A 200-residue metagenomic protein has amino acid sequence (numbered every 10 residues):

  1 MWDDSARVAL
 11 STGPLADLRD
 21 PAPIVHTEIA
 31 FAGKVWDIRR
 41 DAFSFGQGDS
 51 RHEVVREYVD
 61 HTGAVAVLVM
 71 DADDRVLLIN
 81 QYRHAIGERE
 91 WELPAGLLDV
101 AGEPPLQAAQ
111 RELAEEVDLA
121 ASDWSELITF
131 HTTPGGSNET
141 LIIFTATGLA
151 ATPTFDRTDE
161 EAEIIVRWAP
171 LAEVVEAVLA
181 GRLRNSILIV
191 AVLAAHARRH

Functional and structural regions predicted by a protein language model:
M1-A32: Extreme N-terminal tail/first-helix region
W2-V8, R56-H61, A66-R111, P153 (+1 more regions): Conserved Nudix-box catalytic region and its N-terminal flanking loop in Nudix hydrolases and closely related
H26-A66, A72: Acidic, metal-coordinating catalytic segment for phosphate/diphosphate chemistry, firing primarily on the Nudix
G33, A85, P134-G136: Short glycine/serine/proline-enriched coil/turn segments at secondary-structure junctions
I38-R40, V55, I79, L93 (+2 more regions): Hydrophobic residues on conserved beta-strands that form the core of alpha/beta folds
G46-G48, D71-D73, Y82, G102 (+3 more regions): Short loop segments at secondary-structure junctions
V54, G63-A66, L97-S186: Unchanged
I189-H200: Short, amphipathic C-terminal "tail helix"
